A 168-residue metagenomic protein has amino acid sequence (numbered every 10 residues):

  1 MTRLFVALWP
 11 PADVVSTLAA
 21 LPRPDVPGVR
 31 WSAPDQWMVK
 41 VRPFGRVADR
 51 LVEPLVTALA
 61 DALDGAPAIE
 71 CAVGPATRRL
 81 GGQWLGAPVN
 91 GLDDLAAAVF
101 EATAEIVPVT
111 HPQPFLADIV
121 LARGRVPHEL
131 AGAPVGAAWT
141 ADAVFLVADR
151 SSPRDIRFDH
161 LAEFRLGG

Functional and structural regions predicted by a protein language model:
M1-G168: Histidine-dependent nucleotide/RNA phosphoesterase domain, centered on the 2H-phosphoesterase fold with its duplicated
